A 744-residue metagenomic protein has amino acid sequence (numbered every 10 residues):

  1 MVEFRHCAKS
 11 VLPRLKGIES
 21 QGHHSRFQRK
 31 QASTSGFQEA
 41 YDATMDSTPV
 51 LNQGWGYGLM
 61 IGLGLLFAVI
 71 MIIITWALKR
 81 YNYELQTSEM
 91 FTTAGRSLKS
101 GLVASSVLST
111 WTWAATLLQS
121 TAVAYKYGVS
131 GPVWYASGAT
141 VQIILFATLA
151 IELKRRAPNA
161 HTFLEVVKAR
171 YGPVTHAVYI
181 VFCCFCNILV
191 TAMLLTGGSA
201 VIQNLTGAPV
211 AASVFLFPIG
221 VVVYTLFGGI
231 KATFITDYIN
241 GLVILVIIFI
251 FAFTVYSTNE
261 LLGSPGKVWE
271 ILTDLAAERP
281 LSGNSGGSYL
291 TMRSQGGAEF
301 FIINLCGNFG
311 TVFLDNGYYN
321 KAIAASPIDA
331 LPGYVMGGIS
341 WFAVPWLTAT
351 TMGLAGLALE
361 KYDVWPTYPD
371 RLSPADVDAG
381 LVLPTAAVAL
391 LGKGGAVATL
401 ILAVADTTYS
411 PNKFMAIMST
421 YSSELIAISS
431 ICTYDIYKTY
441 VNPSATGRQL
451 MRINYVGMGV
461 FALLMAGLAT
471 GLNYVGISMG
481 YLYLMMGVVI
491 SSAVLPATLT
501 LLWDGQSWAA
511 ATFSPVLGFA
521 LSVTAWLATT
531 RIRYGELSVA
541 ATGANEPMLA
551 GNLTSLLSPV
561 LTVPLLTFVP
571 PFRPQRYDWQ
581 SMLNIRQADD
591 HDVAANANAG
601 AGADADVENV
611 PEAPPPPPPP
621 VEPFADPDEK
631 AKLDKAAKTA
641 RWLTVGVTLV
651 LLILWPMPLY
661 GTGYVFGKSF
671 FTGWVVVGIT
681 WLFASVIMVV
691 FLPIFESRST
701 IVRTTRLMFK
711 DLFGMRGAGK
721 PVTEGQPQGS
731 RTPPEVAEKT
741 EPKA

Functional and structural regions predicted by a protein language model:
F4-V11, G17, G22, F27-A744: Membrane-embedded helix-loop-helix hairpins and adjacent transmembrane boundary segments in multi-pass transporters
